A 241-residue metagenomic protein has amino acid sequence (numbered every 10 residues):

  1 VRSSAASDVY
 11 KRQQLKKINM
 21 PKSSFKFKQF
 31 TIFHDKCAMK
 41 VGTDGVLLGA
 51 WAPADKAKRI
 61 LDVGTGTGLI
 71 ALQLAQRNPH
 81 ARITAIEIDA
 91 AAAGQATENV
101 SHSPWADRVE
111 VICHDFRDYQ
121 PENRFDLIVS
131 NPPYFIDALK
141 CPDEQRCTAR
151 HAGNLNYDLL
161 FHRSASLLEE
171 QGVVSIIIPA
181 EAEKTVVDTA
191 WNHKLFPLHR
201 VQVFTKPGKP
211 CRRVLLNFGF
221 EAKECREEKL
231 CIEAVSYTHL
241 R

Functional and structural regions predicted by a protein language model:
V1-Q13, H239: Single conserved hydrophobic/aromatic residue that forms the stacking wall/gate of nucleotide- or nucleobase-binding
P21-R59, T65, L72-Q76, N217 (+1 more regions): SAM-dependent Rossmann-like transferase core, predominantly class I methyltransferases with a strong bias toward
F33, T84, E110-I112, L198-V201: General small-molecule cofactor/ligand-binding pocket signal
C37, L155-C211: Conserved Class I SAM-dependent methyltransferase catalytic core
L48, N131, L160, F218: Residue-level signal for inorganic ion chemistry
A50-P121, L127-S130, I136-C141: Conserved SAM/SAH cofactor-binding pocket of Class I
P132-L159: Mobile active-site "lid"/loop adjacent to the S-adenosyl-L-methionine
K209-R241: SAM/dcSAM-binding transferase cores
